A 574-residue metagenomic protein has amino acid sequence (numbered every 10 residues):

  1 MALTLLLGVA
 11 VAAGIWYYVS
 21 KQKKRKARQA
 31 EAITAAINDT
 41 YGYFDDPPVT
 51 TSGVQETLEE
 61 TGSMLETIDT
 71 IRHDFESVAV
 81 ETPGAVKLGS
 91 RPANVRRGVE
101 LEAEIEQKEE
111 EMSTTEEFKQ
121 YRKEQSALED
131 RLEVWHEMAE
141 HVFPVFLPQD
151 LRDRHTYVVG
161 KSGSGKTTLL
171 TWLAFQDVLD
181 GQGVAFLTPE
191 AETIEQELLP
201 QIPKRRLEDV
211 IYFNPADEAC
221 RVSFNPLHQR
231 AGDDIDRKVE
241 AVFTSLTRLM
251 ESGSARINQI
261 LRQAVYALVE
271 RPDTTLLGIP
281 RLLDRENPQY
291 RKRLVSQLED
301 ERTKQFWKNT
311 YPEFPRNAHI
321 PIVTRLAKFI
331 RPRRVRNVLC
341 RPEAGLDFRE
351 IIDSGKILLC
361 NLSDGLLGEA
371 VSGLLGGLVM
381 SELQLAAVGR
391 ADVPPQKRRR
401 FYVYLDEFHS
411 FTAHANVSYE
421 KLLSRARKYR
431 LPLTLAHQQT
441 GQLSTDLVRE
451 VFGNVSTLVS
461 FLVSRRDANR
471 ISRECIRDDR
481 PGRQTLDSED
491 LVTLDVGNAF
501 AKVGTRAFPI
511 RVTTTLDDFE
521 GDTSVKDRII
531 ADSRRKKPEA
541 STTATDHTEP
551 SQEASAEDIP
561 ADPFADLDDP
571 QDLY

Functional and structural regions predicted by a protein language model:
M1-S164, T168-L173, A219, P226 (+5 more regions): Basic- and hydrophobic-enriched, low-structure N-terminal and domain-boundary segments that flank ATP-binding catalytic
P83-K87, R91-R122, R281, Y290-V295 (+6 more regions): Conserved P-loop NTPase motor module
H136-E140, Q149, K161-S162, L169-L431 (+4 more regions): P-loop NTPase motor domains
P189, A436-Q442: Conserved H-loop
V448-S460: A short helix-turn-beta junction within AAA+ P-loop NTPase domains corresponding to the substrate/partner-engaging
V463-S464: Conserved phosphate-handling catalytic cores of large alpha/beta enzymes
I471-S472: Preference for solvent-exposed, low-hydrophobicity sequence contexts
D479: Acidic, carboxylate-rich catalytic segments that either coordinate divalent cations
